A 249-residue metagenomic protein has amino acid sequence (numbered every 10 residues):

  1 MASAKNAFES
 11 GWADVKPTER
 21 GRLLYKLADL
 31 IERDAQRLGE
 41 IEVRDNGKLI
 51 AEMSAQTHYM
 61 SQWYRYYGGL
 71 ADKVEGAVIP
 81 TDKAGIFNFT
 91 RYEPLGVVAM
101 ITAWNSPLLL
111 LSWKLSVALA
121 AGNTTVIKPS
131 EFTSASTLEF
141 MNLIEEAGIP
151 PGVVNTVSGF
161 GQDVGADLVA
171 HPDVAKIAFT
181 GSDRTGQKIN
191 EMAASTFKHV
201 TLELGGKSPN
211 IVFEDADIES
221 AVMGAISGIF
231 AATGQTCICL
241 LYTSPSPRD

Functional and structural regions predicted by a protein language model:
M1-V74: Glycine-rich loop-to-alpha-helix module at the N-terminal edge of alpha/beta enzyme cores
R20, E42, G122, V154 (+3 more regions): Residue-level signal for inorganic ion chemistry
Y64, T137-F140, L168, I189: Hydrophobic packing residues within well-ordered alpha-helices of enzyme cores
A77-P151, A175: Conserved small-residue-rich beta-alpha loop and adjacent elements that most often cradle the phosphate/pyrophosphate
I101, V157-F160, T180, G228: Conserved residues at the C-terminal ends of beta-strands
L115-S116, G165, G186: Generic hydrophobic/aromatic pocket-lining and core-packing "Φ" positions
T156-V174: A structured beta-alpha segment of the ubiquitous adenosine-cofactor-binding alpha/beta core
R184-R248: ALDH superfamily catalytic-core signature
